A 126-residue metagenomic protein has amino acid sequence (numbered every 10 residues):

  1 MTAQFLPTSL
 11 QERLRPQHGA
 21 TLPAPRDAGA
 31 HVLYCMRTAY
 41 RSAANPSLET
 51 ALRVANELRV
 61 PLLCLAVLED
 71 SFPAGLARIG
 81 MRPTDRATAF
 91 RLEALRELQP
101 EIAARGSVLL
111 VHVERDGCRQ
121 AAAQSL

Functional and structural regions predicted by a protein language model:
M1-L126: Trp/Phe/Arg-rich N-terminal binding region typifying the photolyase-homology
